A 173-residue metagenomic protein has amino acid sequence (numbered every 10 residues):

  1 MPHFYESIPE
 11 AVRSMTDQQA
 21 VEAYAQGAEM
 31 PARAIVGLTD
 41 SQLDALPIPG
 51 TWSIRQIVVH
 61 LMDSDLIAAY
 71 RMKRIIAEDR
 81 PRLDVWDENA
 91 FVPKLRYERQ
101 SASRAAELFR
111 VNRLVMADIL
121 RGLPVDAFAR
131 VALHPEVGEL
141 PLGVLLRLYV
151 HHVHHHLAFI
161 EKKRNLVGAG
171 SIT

Functional and structural regions predicted by a protein language model:
M1-E10, D44-E88, L114-A117, V131-T173: Short, contiguous alpha-helical
M1-Q26: Terminal targeting/low-complexity segments that flank the catalytic cores of oxidoreductases
E10-D17, L95-A102, P135-L142: A short, mixed-charge helix-start or loop-turn motif at secondary-structure junctions
Q19, H60, R104: Conserved aromatic-histidine-acidic binding/catalytic patches
E22-A34, F91-A129, Y149: Acidic/histidine-rich alpha-helical segments that form the ligand environment of transition-metal centers
Q26-W52: A glycine-rich, hydrophobic loop/mini-helix early in the fold
A34, L38-S41, D79, L123-D126 (+1 more regions): A short secondary-structure junction motif
